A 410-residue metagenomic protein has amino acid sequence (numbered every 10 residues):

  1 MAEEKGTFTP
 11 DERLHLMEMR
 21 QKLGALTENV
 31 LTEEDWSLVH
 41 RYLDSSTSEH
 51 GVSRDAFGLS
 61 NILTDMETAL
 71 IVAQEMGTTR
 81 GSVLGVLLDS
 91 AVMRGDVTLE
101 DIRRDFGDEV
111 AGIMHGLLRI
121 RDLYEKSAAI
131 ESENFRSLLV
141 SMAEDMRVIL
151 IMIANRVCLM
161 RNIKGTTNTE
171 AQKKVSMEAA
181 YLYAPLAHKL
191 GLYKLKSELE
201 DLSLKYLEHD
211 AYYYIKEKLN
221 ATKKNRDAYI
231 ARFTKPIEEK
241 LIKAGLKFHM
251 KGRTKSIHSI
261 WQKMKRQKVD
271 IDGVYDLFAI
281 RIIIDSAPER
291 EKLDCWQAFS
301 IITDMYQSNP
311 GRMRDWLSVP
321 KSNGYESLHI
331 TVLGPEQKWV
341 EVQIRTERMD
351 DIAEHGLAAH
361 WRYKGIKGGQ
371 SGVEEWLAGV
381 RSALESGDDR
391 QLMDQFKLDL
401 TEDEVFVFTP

Functional and structural regions predicted by a protein language model:
A2-N29, R41-D55, T64-M66, L70-E75 (+4 more regions): Nucleic-acid processing machinery
V30, E100-R104, L139: Short amphipathic alpha-helical boundary/capping segments
T32, R104-V110, D145, E208: Glycine-centered helix-coil hinge/cap
L38-R41, E109, M152: Generic alpha-helical secondary structure signal
L63, E67, T78-L88, E109-I113 (+2 more regions): Alpha-helical scaffolds flanking conserved acidic
L87-G116, L192: Hydrophobic or amphipathic alpha-helical targeting/insertion segments
R119: Aromatic/histidine-rich interaction motifs
